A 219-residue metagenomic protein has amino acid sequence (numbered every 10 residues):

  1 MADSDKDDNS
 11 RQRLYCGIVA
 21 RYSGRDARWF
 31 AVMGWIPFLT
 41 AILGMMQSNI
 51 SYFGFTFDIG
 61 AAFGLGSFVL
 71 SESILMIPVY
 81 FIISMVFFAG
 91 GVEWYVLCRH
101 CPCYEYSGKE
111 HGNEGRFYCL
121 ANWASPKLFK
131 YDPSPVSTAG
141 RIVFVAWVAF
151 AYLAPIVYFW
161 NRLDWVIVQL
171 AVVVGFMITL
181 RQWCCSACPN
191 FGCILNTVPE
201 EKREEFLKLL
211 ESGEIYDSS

Functional and structural regions predicted by a protein language model:
M1-A2, V92-E114: Short, non-transmembrane cytosolic segments of multipass membrane proteins
M1-G54, L210: Cytosolic-side membrane-entry/anchor segment at the start of a transmembrane helix
G34-L39, S134-I156: Core segments of transmembrane alpha-helices that mediate helix-helix packing or line hydrophobic substrate/ligand
F53-G60, G66-I82, V157-A171: Hydrophobic alpha-helical transmembrane segments
S71-C103, A171-Q182: Hydrophobic alpha-helical membrane-embedded segments
P102-E105, L120-W123, P189-T197: Cys/His-coordinated zinc-binding microdomains
K109-A139: Short membrane-interface loop/juxtamembrane segments of multi-pass integral membrane proteins
W183-S219: Cytosolic/matrix-facing juxtamembrane and C-terminal tails of multi-pass cellular membrane proteins
